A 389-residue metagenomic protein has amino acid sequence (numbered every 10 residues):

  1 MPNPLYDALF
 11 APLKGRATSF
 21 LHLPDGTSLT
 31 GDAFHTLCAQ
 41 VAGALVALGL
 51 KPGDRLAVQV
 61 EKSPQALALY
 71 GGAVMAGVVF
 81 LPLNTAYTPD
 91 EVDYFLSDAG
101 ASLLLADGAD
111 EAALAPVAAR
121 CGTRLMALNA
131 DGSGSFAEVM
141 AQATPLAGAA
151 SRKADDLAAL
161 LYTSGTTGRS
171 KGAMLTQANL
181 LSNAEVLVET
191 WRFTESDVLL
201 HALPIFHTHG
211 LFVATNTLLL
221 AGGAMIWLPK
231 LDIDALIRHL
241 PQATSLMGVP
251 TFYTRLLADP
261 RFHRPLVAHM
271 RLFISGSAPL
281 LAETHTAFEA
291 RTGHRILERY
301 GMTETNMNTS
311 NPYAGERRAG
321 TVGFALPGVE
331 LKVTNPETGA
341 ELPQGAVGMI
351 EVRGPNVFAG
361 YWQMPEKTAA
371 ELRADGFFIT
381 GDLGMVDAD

Functional and structural regions predicted by a protein language model:
A17, A143-Y162, R169, R192-V198: Conserved pre-ATP/AMP-binding loop-to-beta segment of ANL
S19-S63, L67-G71, T88-D93: Conserved AMP-binding/adenylate-forming core of the ANL superfamily
T30-D32, A158-S182: Conserved AMP-binding A3 loop
L48, Q59, P343-G345, M349-D389: Conserved ATP-binding/catalytic segment of the ANL
R55, E61-L81, T85-P89, S97-L103 (+3 more regions): A short helix-loop-beta submotif of the ANL/AMP-binding
E111-A154, D259: ANL superfamily adenylate-forming
L181-V198, F206-S245, D259-R261: Conserved AMP-binding/adenylation subdomain of ANL enzymes
A243-G248, L257-R318, E330: Gly/Ser/Thr-rich phosphate-binding loop
